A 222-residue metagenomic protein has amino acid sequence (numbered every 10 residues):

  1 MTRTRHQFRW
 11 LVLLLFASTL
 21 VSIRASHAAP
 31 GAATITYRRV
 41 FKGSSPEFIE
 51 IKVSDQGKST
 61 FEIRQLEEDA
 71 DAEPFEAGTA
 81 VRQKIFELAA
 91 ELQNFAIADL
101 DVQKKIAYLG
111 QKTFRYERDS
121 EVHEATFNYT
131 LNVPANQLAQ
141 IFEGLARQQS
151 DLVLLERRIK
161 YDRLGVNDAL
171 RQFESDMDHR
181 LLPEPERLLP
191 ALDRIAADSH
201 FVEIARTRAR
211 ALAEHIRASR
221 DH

Functional and structural regions predicted by a protein language model:
T2-R5, R24-F41, A98-H222: Short, well-ordered, aromatic-rich surface patches in folded extracellular/luminal domains
L11-L20: Bacterial N-terminal signal peptides
A29-R64: N-terminal "first-domain core" detector
Y37, P46, E68-D71, N94-L100: N-terminal post-signal-peptidase region of extra-cytosolic proteins
I49-S54, D71-A77, S120-L131: Short amphipathic beta-strand/extended segments with alternating polar/hydrophobic composition
K52-K84: N-terminal, post-signal-peptide region of Sec/Tat-exported proteins
S59-F61, A80-F86, L131-F142: Short, surface-exposed linear segments at secondary-structure transitions and domain or protein termini
V81-Q103: Charged, amphipathic alpha-helical segments
